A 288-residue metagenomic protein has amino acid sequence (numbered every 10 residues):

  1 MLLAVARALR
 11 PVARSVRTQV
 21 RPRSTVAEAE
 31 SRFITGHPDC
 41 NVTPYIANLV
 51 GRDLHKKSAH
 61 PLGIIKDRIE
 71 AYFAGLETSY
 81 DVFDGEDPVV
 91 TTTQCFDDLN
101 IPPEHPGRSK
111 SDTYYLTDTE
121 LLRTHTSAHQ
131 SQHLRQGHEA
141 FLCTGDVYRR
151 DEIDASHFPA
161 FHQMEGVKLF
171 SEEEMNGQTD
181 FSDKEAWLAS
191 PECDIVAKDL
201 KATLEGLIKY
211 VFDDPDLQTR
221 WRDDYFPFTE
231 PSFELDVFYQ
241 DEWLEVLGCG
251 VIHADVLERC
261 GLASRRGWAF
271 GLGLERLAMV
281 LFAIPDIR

Functional and structural regions predicted by a protein language model:
M1-T25: N-terminal mitochondrial targeting presequence
R21-R288: TRNA-recognition modules of translation machinery and tRNA-sensing kinases, especially anticodon-binding
